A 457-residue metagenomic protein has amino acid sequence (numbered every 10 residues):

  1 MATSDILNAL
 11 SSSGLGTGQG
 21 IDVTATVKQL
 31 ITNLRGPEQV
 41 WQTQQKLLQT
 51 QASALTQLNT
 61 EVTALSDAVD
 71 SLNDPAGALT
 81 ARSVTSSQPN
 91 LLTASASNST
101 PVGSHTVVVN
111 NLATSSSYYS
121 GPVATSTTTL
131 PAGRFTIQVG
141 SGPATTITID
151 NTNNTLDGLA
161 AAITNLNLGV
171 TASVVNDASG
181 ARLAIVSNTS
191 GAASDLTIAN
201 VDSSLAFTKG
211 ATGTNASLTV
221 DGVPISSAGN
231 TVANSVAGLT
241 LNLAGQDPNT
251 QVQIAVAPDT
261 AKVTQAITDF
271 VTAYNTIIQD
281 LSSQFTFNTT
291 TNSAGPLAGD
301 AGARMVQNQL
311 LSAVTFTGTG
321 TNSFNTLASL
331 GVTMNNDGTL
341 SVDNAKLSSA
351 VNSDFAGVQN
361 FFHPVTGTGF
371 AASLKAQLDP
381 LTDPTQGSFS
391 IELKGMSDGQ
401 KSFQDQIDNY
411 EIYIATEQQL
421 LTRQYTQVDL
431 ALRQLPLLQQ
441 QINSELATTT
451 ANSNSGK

Functional and structural regions predicted by a protein language model:
M1-K46, N59, T63, D67-L281 (+3 more regions): Bacterial flagellar/type III secretion structural subunits and associated motility module proteins, recognized via
Q51-A52, V69: N-terminal alpha-helical signal peptides/signal-anchor transmembrane segments
A54-Q57, L435: Amphipathic, heptad-repeat-like alpha-helical segments
S282-F285, T289, Q418-D429, P436-L446: Structured, hydrophobic secondary-structure cores that serve as assembly/anchoring elements
T290-P296, E445-A451: Short, highly charged C-terminal tails/helix-capping segments
